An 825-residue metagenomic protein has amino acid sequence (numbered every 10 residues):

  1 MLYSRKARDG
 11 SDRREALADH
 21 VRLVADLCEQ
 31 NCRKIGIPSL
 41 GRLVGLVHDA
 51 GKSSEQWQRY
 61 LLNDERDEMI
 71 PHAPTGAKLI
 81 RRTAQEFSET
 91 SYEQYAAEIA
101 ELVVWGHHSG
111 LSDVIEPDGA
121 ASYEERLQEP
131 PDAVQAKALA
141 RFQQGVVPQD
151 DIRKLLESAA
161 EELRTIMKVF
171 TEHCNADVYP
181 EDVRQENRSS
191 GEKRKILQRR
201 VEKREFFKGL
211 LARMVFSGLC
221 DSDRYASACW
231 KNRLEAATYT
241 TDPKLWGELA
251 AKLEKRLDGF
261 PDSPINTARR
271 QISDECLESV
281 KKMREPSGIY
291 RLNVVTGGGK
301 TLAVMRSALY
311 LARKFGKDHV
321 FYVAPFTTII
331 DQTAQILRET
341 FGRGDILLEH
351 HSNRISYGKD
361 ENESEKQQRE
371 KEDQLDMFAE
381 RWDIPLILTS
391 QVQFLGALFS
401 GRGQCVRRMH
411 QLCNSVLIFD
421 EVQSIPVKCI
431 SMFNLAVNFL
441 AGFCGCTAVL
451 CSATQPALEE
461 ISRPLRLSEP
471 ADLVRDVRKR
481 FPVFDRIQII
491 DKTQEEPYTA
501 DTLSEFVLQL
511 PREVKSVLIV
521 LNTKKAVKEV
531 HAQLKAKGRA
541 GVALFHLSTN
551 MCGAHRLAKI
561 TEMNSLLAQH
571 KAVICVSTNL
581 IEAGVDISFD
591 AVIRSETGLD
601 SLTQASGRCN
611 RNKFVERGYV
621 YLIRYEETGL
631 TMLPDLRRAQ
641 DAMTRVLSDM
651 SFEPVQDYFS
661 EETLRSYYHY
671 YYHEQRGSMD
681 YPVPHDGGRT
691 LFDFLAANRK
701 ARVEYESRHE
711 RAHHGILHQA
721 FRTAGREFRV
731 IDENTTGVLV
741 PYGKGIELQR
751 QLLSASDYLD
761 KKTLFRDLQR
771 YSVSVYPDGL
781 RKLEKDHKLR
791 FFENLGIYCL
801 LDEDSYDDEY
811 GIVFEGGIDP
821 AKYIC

Functional and structural regions predicted by a protein language model:
L2-S11, L17-L249: Accessory nucleic-acid engagement/destabilization modules that flank
K6, L348-D360, N522-K525, L544-I560 (+1 more regions): Conserved helicase motor
E285-A308: Walker A/P-loop
D318-T340, H351-R354: Conserved Walker A/P-loop ATP-binding site and its immediately adjacent core in helicase/helicase-like ATPase domains
R343-F399: Inter-Walker segment of RecA-like/P-loop motor cores
V392, C405-L440: SF2 helicase catalytic motif II
A441, D501-S516, V520, K525-R539 (+5 more regions): C-terminal helicase lobe and adjacent C-terminal extensions/tails of nucleic-acid helicase motors
T454-L510: Interdomain hinge/linker at the junction between the two RecA-like core domains of SF2 helicases
